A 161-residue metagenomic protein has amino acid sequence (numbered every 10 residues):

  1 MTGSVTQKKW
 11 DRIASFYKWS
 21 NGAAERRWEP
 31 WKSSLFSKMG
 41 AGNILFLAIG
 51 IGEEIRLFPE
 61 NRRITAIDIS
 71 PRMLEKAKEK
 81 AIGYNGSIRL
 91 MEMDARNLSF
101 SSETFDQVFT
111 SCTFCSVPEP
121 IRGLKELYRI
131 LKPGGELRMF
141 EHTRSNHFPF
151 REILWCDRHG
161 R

Functional and structural regions predicted by a protein language model:
M1-S15: N-terminal, positively charged/glycine-rich alpha-helical extensions of SAM-dependent methyltransferases
S4, S20-A24, R138-R161: C-terminal alpha-helical "lid/dimerization" subdomain adjacent to the S-adenosyl-L-methionine
A23-G42, E53: Conserved alpha-helix/loop element of class I SAM-dependent methyltransferases that forms part of the SAM/SAH-binding
N43, R63, G134-E136: Short glycine-centered segments of the SAM/dcSAM-binding site in methyltransferase folds
L45-N97: Class I SAM-dependent methyltransferase SAM/SAH-binding core
R96-V108: A short acidic, Gly/Pro-enriched loop at the edge of an enzyme's catalytic core that lines a small-molecule cofactor
Q107-E119: A short SAM/SAH-binding and catalytic strip from SAM-dependent methyltransferases
I121-E136: A short glycine-rich, Lys/Arg-flanked "PGG" loop and its adjoining helix->strand segment in the class I
